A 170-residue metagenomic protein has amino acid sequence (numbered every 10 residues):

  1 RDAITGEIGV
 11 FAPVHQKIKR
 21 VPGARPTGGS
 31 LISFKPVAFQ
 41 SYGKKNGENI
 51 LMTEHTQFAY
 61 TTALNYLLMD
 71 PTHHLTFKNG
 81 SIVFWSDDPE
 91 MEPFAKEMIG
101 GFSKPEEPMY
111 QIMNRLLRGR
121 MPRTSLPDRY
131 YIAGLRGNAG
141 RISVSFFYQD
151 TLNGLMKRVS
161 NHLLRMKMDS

Functional and structural regions predicted by a protein language model:
T5-E7: Short Cys/His-rich metal-coordination motifs, predominantly Zn2+-binding knuckles/fingers
G9-S170: Extended alpha-helical scaffolding segments
